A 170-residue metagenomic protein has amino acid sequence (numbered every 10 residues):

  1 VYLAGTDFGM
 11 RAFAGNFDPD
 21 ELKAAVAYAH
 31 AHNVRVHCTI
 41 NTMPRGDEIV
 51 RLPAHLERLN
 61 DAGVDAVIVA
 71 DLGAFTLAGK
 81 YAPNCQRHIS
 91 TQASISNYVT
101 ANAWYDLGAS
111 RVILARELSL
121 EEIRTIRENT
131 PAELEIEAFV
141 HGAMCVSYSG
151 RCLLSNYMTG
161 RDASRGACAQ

Functional and structural regions predicted by a protein language model:
V1-I95, V99, I113-E117, E121-Q170: Active-site pocket-lining/capping segments in soluble small-molecule metabolic enzymes
G108-A109: As written
